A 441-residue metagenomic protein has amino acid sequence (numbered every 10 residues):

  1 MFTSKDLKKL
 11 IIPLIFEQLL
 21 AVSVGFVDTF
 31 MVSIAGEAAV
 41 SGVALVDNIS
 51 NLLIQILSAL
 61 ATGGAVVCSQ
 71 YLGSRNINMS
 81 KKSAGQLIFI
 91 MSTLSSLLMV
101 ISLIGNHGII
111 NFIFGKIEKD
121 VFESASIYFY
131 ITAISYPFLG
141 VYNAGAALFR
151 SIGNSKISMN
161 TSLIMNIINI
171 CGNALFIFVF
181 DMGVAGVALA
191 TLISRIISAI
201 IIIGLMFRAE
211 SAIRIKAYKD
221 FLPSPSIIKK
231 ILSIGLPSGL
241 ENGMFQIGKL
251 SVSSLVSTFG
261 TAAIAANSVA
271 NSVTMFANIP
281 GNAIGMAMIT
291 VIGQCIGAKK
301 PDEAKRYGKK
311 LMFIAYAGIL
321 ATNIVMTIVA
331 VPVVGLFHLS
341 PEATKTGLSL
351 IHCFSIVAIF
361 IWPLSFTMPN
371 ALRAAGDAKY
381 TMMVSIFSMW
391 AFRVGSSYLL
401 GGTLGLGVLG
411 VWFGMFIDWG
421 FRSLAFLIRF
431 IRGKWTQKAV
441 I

Functional and structural regions predicted by a protein language model:
M1-L14, C68-S135, V179-L236, I292-A358 (+1 more regions): Short alpha-helical transmembrane segments in multi-pass integral membrane proteins
F2-F30, I34-A35, N51-G63, S95-M99 (+4 more regions): N-terminal transmembrane alpha-helices
K9-G25, I131, M165, S194-S198 (+3 more regions): Transmembrane helical elements of multi-pass membrane transporters/channels
L14, Q18, T29-F30, V66 (+16 more regions): Transmembrane alpha-helix boundary and packing residues in multipass membrane permease domains and related
S23-S41, I110-K119, L175-D181, G243-F276 (+4 more regions): Helix-terminus/linker motif at the lipid-water interface of multi-pass membrane proteins
V32-N51, S83, K119-S124, V184-A185 (+5 more regions): Interfacial/gating helices of multi-pass transporter permease domains
V40-V100, L139-S158, I264-A330, W362-S385: Small-residue-rich hydrophobic transmembrane alpha-helices
A61, I131-R150, S158-N169, V187-I202 (+5 more regions): Short runs within selected transmembrane alpha-helices of multi-pass transporters and secretion channels
